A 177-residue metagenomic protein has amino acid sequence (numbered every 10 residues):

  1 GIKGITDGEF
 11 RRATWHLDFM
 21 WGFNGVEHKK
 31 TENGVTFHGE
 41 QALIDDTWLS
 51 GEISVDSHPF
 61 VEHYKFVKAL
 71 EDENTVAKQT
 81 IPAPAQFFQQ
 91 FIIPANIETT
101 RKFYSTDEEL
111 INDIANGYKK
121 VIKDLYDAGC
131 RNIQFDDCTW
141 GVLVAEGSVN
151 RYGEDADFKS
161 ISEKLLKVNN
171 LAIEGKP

Functional and structural regions predicted by a protein language model:
G1-P177: Domain-level signal for soluble alpha/beta catalytic cores
